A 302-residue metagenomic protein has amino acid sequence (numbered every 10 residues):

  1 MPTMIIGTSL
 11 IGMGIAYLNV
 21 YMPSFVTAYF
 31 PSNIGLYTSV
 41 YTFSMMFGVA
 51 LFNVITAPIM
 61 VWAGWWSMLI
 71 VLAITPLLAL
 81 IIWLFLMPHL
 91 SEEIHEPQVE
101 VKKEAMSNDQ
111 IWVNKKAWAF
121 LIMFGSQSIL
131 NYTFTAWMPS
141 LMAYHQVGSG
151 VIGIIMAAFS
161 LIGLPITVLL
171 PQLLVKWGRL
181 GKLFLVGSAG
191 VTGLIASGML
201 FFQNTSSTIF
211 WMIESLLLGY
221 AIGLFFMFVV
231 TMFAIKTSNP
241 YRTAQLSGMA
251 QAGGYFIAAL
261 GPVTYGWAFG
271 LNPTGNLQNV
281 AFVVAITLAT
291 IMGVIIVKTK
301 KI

Functional and structural regions predicted by a protein language model:
G7-S44: Cytoplasmic helix-loop-helix junction between adjacent transmembrane helices in 12-TM secondary transporters
Y17-F30, L224-S238: Intracellular juxtamembrane helix-capping segments at the cytosolic ends of symmetry-related transmembrane helices
S32-N33, Y37-S91, W137: Helix-loop-helix hairpin linking two adjacent transmembrane segments in secondary transporters
L84-D109: Flexible cytoplasmic inter-helical loops of multi-pass small-molecule transporters
K115-T167: Extracytoplasmic gate region of multi-pass secondary transporters
I166-L180, F269: Helix-to-loop junctions at the C-terminal end of transmembrane segments in multipass secondary transporters
L180-M232: C-terminal transmembrane helical hairpin of 12-TM major facilitator-type secondary transporters
I235-F282: A late C-terminal transmembrane helix in Major Facilitator Superfamily
